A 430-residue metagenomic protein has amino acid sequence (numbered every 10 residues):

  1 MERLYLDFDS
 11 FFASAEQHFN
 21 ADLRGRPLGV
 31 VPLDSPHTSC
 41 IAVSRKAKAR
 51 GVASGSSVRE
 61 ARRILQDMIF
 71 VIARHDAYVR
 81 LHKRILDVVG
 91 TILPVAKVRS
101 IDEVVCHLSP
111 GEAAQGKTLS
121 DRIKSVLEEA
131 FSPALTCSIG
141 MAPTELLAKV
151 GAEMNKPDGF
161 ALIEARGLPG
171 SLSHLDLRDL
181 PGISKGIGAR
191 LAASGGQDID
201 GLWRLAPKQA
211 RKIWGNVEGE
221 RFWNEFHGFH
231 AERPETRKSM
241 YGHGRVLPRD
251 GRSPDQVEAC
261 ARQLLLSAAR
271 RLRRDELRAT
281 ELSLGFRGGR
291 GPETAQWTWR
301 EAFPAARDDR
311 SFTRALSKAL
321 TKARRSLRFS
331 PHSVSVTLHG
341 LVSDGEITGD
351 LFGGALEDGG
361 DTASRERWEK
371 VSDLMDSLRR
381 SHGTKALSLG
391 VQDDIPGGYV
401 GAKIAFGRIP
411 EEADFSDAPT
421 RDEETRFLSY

Functional and structural regions predicted by a protein language model:
M1-E232, R270, E357-Y430: Gly/Gly-Pro- and Ser/Thr-rich, intrinsically disordered tail segments characteristic of DNA damage-repair and tolerance
P32, F131, F286-A295, G340: Short acidic, glycine-rich loop/turn motifs
V105-P110, Q296-F303, T348-L356: Short, hydrophobic beta-strand segments
E112-G116, P292-E293, V342-G349: Short, charged/polar, Gly/Pro-enriched secondary-structure boundary elements
M141-E145, E225-F226, R278-G289, P331-V342 (+1 more regions): A glycine-rich phosphate-binding loop feature that marks nucleotide/adenosyl-phosphate handling sites
A189-P331, L428-Y430: DNA-contacting surface of Y-family translesion DNA polymerases
S317-S381: C-terminal hydrophobic structural anchor segments that stabilize assembly/packing rather than catalytic chemistry
